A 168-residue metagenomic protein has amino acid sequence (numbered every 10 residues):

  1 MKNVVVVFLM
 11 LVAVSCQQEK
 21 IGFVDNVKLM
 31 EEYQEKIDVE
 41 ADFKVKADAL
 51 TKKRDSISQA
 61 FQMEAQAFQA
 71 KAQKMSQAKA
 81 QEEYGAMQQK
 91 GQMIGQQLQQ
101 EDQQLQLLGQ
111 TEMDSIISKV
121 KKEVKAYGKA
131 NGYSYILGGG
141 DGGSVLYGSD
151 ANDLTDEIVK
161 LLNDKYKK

Functional and structural regions predicted by a protein language model:
M1-V7: Sec-dependent signal peptide recognition, specifically the positively charged N-region followed immediately by
F8-L9, E31: A ubiquitous, low-specificity "background" feature that marks scattered single residues across proteins without
V12-S15: C-terminal motif of bacterial Sec signal peptides marking the signal peptidase cleavage site
Q17-K168: Amphipathic, charged alpha-helical segments and their helix-to-coil junctions in extracytoplasmic/peripheral assemblies
